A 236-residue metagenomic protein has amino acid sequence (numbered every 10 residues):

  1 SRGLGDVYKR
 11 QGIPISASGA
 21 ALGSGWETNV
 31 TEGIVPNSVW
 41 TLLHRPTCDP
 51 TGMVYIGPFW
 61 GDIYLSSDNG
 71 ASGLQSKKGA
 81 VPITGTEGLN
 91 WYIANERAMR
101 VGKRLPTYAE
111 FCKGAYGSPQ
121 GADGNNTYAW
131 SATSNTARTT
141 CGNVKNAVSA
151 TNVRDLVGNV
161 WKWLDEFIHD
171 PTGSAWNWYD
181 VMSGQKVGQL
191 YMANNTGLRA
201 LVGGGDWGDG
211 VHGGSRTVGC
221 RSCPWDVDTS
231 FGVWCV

Functional and structural regions predicted by a protein language model:
R2-Y8: Short, small-residue-biased leader/transition segments that mark boundaries at the very start of proteins
K9-G23: A gly/proline- and charged-residue-enriched helix-loop-helix capping module
R10-G12, I56-P58, V148-T151, V157-V160 (+1 more regions): Extracellular structured ligand-interaction cores
Q11-I13, P46, P58-Y64, E166 (+3 more regions): Structured loops at beta-to-helix junctions and adjacent beta-edge loops in soluble globular domains
A21, G25-L156: Short aromatic-cysteine micro-motif
E87-L89, Q185-V236: Disulfide-stabilized, aromatic/cysteine-rich ligand-recognition loop
E110-G208: An exposed tryptophan-centered "aromatic clamp" motif
